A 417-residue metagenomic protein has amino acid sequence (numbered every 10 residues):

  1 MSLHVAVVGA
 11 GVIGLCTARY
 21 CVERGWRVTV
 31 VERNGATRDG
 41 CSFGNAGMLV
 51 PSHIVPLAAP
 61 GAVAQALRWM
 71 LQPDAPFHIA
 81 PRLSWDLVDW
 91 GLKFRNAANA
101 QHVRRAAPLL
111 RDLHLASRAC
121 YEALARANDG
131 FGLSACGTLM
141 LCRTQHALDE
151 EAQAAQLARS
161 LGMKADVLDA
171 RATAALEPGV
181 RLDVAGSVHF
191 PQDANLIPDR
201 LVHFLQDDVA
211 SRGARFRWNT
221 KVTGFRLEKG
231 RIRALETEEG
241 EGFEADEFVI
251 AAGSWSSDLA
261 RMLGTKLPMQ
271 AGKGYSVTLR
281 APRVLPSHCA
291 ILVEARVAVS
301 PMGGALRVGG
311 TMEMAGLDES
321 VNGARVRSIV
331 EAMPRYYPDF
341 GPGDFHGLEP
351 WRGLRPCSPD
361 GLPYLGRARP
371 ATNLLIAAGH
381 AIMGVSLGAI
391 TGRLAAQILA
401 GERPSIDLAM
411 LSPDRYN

Functional and structural regions predicted by a protein language model:
L3-V30: N-terminal Rossmann-like FAD-binding beta1-loop-alpha1 element of flavoenzymes
I13, V167, L362-N417: C-terminal lid/capping helical subdomain adjacent to the catalytic/cofactor pocket in oxidative enzymes
E23-F43: Glycine-rich FAD pyrophosphate-binding loop
R33, N45-M48, H53, L57-A97 (+3 more regions): Active-site substrate-recognition segment that forms the wall of the catalytic cavity or substrate channel
G44-D169: Dinucleotide-binding Rossmann-like beta1-alpha1 core, especially the glycine-rich loop that anchors the ADP
R105-A116, M140-E150, A175, V188-D207 (+2 more regions): Short beta-strand to alpha-helix junction loop
D149-L161, V180-E239, F243-D246: Helical element adjacent to the flavin cofactor pocket in flavoenzyme catalytic cores
